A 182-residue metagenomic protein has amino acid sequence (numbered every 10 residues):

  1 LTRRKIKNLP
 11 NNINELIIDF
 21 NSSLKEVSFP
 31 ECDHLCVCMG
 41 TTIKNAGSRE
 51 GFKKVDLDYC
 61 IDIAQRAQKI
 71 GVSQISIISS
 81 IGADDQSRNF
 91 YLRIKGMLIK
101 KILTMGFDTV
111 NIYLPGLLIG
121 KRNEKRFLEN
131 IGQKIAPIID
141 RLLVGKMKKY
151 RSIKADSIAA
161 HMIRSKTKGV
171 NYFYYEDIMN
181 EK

Functional and structural regions predicted by a protein language model:
L1, C38-M39, I75-I81, Y113-P115: SDR active-site strand-loop-helix element
L1-N8: Short, polar loop motifs at secondary-structure junctions
R3, I18-F20, P115: Active-site donor-binding loop signature of nucleotide-sugar glycosyltransferases
N8, L16, C32, D62-Q65 (+4 more regions): Structured catalytic cores of enzymes that bind and process phosphorylated ligands/cofactors
P10-I13, V27, N123-F127: Short aromatic-enriched loop/helix-cap "lid" or pocket-rim segments at secondary-structure transitions that line
I13-D62, R66-K69, D84, K166: NAD(P)H-binding glycine-rich loop region in Rossmannoid oxidoreductase-like domains and their noncatalytic homologs
R49, K54-M97, T104, D108-N111: Conserved Rossmann-fold NAD(P)-dependent oxidoreductase catalytic core, especially the SDR/UDP-sugar
D85-Y174, M179-K182: Oxidoreductase cofactor-interface core, primarily capturing Rossmann-like NAD(P)-dependent enzymes
